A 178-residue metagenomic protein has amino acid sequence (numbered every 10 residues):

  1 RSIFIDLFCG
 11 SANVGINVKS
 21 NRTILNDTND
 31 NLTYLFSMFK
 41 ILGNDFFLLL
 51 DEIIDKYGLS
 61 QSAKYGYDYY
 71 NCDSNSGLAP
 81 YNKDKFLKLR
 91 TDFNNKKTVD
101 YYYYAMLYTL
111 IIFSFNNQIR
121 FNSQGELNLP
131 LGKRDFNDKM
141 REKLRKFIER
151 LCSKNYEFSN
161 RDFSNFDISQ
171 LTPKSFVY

Functional and structural regions predicted by a protein language model:
R1-I3, T172-P173: Short helix-loop-beta connector
S2-F8, I24: Conserved class I S-adenosyl-L-methionine
F8-N13, L144-R145: Short, polar loop motifs at secondary-structure junctions
S11-N21: Conserved SAM-binding loop of SAM-dependent methyltransferases across substrates and taxa, primarily the Class I
N21-K154: Class I S-adenosyl-L-methionine-dependent methyltransferase module
N155-Y156, S175: Short, conserved active-site loop motifs that form the nucleotide-linked donor/cofactor pocket
R161-N165: Conserved SAM/SAH-binding loop
F166-L171: Short conserved loop adjoining the S-adenosyl-L-methionine
